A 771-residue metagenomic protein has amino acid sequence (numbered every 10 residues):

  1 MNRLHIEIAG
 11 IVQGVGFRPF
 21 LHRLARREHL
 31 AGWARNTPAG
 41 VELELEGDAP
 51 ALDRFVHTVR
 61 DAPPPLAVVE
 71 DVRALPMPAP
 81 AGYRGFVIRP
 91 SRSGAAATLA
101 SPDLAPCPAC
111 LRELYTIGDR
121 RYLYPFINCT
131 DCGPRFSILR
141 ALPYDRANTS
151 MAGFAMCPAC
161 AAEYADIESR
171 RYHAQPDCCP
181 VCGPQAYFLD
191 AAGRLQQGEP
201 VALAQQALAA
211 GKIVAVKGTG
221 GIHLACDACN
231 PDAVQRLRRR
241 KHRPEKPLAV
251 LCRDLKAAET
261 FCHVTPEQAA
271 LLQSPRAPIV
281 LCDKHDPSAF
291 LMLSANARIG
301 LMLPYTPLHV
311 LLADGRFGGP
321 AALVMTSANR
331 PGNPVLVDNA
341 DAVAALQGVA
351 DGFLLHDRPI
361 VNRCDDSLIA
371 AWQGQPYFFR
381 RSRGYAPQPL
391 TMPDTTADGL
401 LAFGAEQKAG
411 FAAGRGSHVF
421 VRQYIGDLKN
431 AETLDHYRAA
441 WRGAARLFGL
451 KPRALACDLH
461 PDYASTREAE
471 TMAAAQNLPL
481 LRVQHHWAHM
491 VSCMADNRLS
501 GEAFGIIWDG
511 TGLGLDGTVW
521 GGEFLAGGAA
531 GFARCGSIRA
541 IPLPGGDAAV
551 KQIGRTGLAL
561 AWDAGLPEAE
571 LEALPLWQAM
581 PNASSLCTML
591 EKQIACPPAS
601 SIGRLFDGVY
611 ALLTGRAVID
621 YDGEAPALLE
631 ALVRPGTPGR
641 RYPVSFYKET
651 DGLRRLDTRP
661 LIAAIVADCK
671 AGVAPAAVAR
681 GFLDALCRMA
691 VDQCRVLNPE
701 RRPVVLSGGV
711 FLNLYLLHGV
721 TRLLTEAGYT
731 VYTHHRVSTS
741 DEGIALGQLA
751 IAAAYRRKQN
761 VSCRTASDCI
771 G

Functional and structural regions predicted by a protein language model:
M1-Y187, G198: Intrinsically disordered, low-complexity, mixed-charge
P76, G221-K284: A phosphate-binding glycine/aspartate-rich beta-alpha loop in the early core of alpha/beta enzymes
E163, R316-D394, I594, P598-A599: Internal gly/pro-rich beta-alpha loop/helix module that stabilizes soluble enzyme cofactors or their anionic handles
Y172, P176, G183-Q185, A405-D435 (+3 more regions): A contiguous, well-structured pocket-lining segment that forms one wall/lid of small-molecule binding clefts in soluble
A215, G449-D462, E700-F711: Short glycine-rich phosphate-binding loop at a beta-alpha junction
E259-V264, L311, V335-A340, D366-S367 (+2 more regions): Conserved phosphate-binding catalytic cores of ATP/NTP-utilizing and phosphoryl-transfer enzymes
D458, N477-H489, P703-S707, L714 (+1 more regions): Conserved phosphate-binding/catalytic loops in two-lobed NTP-binding clefts
H486-W508, G512-G514, I553-W562, D607 (+3 more regions): Glycine-rich phosphate-binding/hydrolytic loop that grips phosphoryl groups
